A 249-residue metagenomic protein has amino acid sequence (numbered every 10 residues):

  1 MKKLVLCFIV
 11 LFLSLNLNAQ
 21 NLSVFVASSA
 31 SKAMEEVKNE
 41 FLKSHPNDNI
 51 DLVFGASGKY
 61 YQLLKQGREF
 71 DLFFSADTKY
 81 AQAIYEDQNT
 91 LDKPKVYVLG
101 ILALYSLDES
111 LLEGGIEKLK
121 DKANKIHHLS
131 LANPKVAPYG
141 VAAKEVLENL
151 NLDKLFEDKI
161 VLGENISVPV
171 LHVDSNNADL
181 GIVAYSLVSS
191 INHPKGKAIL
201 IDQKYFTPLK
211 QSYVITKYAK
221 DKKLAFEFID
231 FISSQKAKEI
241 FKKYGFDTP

Functional and structural regions predicted by a protein language model:
L4-L15: Sec-dependent N-terminal signal peptides
S14-A19, E69: Intrinsically disordered, low-complexity peptide-like regions
Q20-S44, V53, G58, K65-Q66 (+4 more regions): Exported/periplasmic ABC-transporter solute-binding proteins
I50: Hydrophobic anchor at the start of a short beta-strand that flanks the dinucleotide cofactor-binding loop
D71-F74: Periplasmic-binding protein-like
